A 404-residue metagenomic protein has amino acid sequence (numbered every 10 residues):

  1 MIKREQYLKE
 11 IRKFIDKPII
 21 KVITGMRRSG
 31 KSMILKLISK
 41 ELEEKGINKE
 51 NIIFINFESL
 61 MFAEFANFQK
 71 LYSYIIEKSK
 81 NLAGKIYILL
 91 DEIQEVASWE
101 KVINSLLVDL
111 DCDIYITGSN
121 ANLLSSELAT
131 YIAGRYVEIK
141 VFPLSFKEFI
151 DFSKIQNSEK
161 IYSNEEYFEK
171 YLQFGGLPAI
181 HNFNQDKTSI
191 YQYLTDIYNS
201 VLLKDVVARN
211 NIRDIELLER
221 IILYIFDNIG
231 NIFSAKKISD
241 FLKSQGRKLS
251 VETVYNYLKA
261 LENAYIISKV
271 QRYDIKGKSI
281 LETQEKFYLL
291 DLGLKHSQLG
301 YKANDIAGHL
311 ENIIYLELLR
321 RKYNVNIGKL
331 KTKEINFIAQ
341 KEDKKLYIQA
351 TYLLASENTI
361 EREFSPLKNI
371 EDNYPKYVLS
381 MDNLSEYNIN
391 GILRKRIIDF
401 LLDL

Functional and structural regions predicted by a protein language model:
I2-D16: Pre-Walker A adenine-sensing motif
I23: Hydrophobic anchor at the beta1->P-loop junction of P-loop NTPases
K31: Conserved lysine of the Walker
I34, I38: Hydrophobic positions on the alpha1 helix immediately C-terminal to the Walker A/P-loop
F54-G84: Short glycine-rich substrate-engagement loop in P-loop NTPases that contacts/grips substrate
A121, S126-I232: Interdomain motor-coupling "hinge/lid" segment immediately C-terminal to the ATP-binding subdomain of NTP-driven enzymes
D186-K344: Accessory nucleic acid-recognition modules appended to NTPase machines
N383-L404: Domain-level recognition of nuclease-like catalytic cores that cleave nucleotide substrates
